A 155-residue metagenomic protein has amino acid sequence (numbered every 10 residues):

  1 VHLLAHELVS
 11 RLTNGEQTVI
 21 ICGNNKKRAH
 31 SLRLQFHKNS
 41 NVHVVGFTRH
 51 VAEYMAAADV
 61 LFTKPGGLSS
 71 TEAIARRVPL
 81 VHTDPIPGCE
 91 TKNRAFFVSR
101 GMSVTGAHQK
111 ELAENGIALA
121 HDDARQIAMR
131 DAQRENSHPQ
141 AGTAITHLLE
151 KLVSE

Functional and structural regions predicted by a protein language model:
V1-A57: Donor-nucleotide binding loops and adjacent catalytic segments primarily of GT-B fold Leloir glycosyltransferases
R28-L32, S69, G88-R94: Short, glycine/polar-rich helix-capping loops at beta-to-alpha or helix-loop-helix junctions that flank or form
A52, S70-R76, A95: Short alpha-helical segment that forms part of, or immediately flanks, the ligand-binding pocket in carbohydrate-active
A56-P65: Acidic donor-binding loop of glycosyltransferase active sites
D59-V60, R76-P85, G101-M102: Structural loop-to-beta junction motif characteristic of Rossmann-like glycosyltransferase folds
P87-I117: Change "using UDP/GDP/dTDP sugars" to "using nucleotide sugars
V104, Q109-K110, I117-R134, K151 (+1 more regions): Conserved donor-nucleotide binding/catalytic region of nucleotide-linked donor-dependent transferases
H138-E155: C-terminal alpha-helical cap of glycosyltransferases
